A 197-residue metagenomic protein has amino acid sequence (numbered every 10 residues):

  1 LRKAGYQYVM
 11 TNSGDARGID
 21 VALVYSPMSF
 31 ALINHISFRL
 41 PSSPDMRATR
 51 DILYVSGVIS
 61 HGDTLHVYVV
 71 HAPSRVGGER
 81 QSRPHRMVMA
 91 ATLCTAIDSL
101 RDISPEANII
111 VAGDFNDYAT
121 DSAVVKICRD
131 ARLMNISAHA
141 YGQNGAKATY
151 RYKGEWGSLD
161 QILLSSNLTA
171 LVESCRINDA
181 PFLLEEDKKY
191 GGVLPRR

Functional and structural regions predicted by a protein language model:
L1-P73: Structured beta-strand-rich core segments of catalytic domains in phosphoester-bond hydrolases
L1-V21, A90-A91, E106-N108, E186-L194: N-terminal, active-site-proximal structural segment of metallo-dependent hydrolase catalytic domains
M10-T11, P41-S43, V76-R86, V111-G113 (+1 more regions): Second-shell loop/turn segments in exported
G18, R75-V76, Y118-D121: Short catalytic/ligand-binding loop motif for oxyanion handling, primarily in non-cytosolic enzymes, centered on
N34-I36, G77-S82, A123: A short secondary-structure junction signal
R47, S56, D98-I109, D117-R197: Metal-dependent phosphoester-hydrolase catalytic domains
H71, G113-D114: Active-site glycine-centered loops adjacent to acidic/histidine catalytic or metal-binding residues that shape
R80-P105: A long, amphipathic alpha-helix that forms part of the scaffold/cap immediately adjacent to metal-dependent active
